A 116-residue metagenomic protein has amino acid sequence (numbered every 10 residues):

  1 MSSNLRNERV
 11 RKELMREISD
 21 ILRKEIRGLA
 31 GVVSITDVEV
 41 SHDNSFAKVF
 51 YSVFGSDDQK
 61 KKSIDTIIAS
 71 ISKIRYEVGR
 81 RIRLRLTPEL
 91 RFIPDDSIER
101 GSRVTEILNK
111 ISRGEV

Functional and structural regions predicted by a protein language model:
M1-V116: Charge-rich, low-complexity N-terminal segments
